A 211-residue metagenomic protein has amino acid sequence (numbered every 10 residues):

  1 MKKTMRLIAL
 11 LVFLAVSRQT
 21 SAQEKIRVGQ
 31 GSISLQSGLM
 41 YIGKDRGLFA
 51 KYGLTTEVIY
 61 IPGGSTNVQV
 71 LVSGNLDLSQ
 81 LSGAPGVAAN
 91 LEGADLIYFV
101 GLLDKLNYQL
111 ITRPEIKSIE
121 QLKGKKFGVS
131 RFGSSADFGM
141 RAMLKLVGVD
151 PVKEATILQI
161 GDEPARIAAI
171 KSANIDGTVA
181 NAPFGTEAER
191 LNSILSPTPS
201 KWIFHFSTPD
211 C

Functional and structural regions predicted by a protein language model:
M1, A22-E24: Absolute protein N-terminus
K2-L10: Sec-dependent signal peptide recognition, specifically the positively charged N-region followed immediately by
K3-T4, Q19, T55: Intrinsically disordered/low-complexity terminal segments and short unstructured peptides
V16-A22: Sec/Tat signal peptide C-region and signal peptidase I cleavage site
E24-V152, T156-D162, R166-S172, D176-E187 (+2 more regions): Short, glycine-/small- and polar/acidic-enriched structural segments that line small-molecule recognition paths
H205-C211: Extracellular/periplasmic periplasmic-binding protein-like sensory domains
